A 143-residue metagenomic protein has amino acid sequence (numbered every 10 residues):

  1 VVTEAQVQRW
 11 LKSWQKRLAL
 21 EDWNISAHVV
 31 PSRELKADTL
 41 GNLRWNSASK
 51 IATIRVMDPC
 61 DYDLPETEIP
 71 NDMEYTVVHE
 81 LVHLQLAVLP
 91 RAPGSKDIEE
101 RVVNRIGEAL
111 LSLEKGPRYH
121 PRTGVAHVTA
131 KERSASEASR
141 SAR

Functional and structural regions predicted by a protein language model:
V1-K50, D61-I69: A metal-dependent hydrolase signature that marks the N-terminal structural subdomain at the beginning of catalytic folds
K12-K16, H83, E108-S112: A generic structural signal for well-ordered alpha-helical segments enriched in polar/charged residues
W14-L20, P121, A126-T129, S139: Acidic, Ser/Pro/Thr-rich low-complexity regulatory regions and the short amphipathic helical interaction modules they
A37-D72, L84-V88, S95, E99-V102 (+1 more regions): Active-site scaffold of zinc-dependent metalloenzymes
E80: Walker B catalytic acidic pair
L89-R133: Post-HExxH zinc-binding segment in Zn-dependent metallohydrolases
K131-R143: Long, low-complexity, intrinsically disordered segments
